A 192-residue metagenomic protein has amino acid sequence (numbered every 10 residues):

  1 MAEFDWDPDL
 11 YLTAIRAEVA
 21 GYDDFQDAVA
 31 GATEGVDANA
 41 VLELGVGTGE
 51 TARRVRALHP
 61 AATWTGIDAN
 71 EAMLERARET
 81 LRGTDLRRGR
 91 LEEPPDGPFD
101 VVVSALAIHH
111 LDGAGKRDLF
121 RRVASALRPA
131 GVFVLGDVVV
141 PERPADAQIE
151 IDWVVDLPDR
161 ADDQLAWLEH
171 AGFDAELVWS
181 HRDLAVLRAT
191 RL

Functional and structural regions predicted by a protein language model:
M1-G35, Q148: Conserved class I S-adenosyl-L-methionine
F25-V46, A52-R53, G97-P98: N-terminal/domain-start segments enriched in small and hydrophobic, helix-friendly residues, covering either
L42, T48-E93: Class I SAM-dependent methyltransferase SAM/SAH-binding core
V103: A conserved beta-strand element that flanks and buttresses the S-adenosyl-L-methionine
L106-H110: Short catalytic micro-motifs in class I SAM-dependent methyltransferases
R117-P129: A short glycine-rich, Lys/Arg-flanked "PGG" loop and its adjoining helix->strand segment in the class I
V134-L184: C-terminal alpha-helical "lid/dimerization" subdomain adjacent to the S-adenosyl-L-methionine
L187-L192: C-terminal lobe and adjacent flexible extensions of AdoMet/dcAdoMet transferase-like proteins
